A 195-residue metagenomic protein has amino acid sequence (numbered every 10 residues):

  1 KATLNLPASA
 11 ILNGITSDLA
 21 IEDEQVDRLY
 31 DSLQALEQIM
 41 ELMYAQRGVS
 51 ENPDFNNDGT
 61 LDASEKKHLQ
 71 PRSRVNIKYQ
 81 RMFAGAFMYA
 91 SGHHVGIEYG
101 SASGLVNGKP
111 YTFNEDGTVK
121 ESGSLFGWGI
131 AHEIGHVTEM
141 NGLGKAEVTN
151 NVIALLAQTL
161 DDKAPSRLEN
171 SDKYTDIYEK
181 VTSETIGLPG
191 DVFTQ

Functional and structural regions predicted by a protein language model:
K1-Q195: Catalytic cores of extracellular degradative/oxidative enzymes
